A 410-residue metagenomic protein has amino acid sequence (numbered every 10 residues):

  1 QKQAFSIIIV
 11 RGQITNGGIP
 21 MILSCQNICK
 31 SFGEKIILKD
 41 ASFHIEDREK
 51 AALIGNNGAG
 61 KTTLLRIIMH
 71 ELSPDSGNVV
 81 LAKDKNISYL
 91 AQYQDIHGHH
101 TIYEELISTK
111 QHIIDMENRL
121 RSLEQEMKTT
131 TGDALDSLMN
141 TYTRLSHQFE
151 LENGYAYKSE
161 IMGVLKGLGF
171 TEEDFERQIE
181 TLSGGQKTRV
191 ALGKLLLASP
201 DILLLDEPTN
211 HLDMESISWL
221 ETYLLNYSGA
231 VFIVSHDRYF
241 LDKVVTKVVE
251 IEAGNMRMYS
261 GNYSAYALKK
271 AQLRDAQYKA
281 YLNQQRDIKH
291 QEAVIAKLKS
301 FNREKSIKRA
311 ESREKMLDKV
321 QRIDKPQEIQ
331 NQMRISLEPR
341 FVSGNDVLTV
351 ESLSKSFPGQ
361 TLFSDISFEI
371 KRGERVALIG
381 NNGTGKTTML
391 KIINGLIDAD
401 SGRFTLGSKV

Functional and structural regions predicted by a protein language model:
Q3-Y281, N331-V410: ABC ATP-binding cassette signature C-motif
Q111, G229, A293, S300 (+1 more regions): Generic structural signal for secondary-structure transition and capping sites
L120, M127, Y142, F149 (+4 more regions): Heptad-repeat amphipathic alpha-helical coiled-coil interaction surface used for oligomerization/assembly
E124-K128, A267, A296-K299, D318-Q321: A structural signal for long alpha-helical coiled-coils and helix-turn connectors that form the cytosolic signaling
T130, A296-K308, K325: Short intracellular "coupling" helices and adjacent cytoplasmic loop segments at the cytosolic face of multi-pass
A156, K305, D318-Q330: Proline-centered turn/helix-capping motifs that create local helix->coil transitions or kinks
M162-L168, V294-K297, K315-R322: Short amphipathic coiled-coil heptad-repeat segments
L282-K289: Conserved C-terminal "switch" segment of AAA+ ATPases
